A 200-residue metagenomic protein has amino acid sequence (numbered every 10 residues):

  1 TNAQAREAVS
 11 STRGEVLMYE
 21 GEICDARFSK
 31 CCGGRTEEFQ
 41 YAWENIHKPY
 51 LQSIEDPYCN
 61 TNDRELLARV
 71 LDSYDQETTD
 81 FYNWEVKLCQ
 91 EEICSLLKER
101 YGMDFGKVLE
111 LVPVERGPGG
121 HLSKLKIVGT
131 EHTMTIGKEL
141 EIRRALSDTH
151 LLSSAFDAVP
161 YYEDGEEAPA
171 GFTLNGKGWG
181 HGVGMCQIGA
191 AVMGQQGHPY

Functional and structural regions predicted by a protein language model:
T1-Y200: Conserved, single-site charged/polar hotspot
